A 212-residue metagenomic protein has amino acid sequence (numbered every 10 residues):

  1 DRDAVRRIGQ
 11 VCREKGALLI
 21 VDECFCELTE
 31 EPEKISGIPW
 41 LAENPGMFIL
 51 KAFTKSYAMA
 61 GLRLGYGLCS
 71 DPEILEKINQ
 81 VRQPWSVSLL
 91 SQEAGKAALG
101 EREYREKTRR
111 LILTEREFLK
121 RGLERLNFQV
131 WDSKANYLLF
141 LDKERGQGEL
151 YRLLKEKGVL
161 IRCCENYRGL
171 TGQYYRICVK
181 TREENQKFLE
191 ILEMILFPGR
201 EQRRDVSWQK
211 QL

Functional and structural regions predicted by a protein language model:
D1-L19, E23-S56: Active-site pre-lysine segment of PLP-dependent enzymes
D3, R7-Q10, P39, E73 (+4 more regions): Alpha-helical scaffolding segments of alpha/beta enzyme cores, especially the outer helices of TIM-barrel or partial
G46-E124, F128-W131: PLP-dependent aminotransferase class I/II
G61, K134, G169-T171: Short acidic/glycine-enriched loop/turn segments that link adjacent beta-strands
L113, R125-K157, V179, L212: Conserved PLP-binding catalytic core of the aspartate aminotransferase-like
E156-K157, N166-L212: PLP-dependent enzyme catalytic core of the Aspartate aminotransferase-like
